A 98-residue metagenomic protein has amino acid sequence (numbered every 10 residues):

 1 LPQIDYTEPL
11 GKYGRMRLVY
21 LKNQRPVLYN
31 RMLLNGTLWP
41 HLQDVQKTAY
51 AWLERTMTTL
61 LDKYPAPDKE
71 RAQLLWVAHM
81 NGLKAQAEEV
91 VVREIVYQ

Functional and structural regions predicted by a protein language model:
L1-G36: Short N-terminal mixed-charge amphipathic segments
L33, P40, R71-L74: Short coil/turn segments at secondary-structure junctions
H41, Y50: Metallocofactor- and cofactor-centric catalytic cores in central/energy metabolism, strongly enriched
V45: Core catalytic machinery and nucleic-acid-binding channels of phosphodiester-processing enzymes
T58-Q98: C-terminal charged interaction modules
